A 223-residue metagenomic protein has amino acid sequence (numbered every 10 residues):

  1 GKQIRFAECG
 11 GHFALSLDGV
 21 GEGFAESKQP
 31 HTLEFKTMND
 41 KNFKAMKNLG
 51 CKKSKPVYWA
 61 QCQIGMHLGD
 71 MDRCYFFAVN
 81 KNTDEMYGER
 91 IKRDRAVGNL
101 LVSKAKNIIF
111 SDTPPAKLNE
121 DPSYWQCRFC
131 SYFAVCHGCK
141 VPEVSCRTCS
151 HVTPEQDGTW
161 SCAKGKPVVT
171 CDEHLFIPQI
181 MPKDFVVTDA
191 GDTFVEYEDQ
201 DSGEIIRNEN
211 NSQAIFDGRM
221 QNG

Functional and structural regions predicted by a protein language model:
G1-H12, D18: A short acidic/basic microdomain associated with nuclease active sites
R5, M38-D40, K81-D84: Short, solvent-exposed loop/turn segments at secondary-structure junctions
A7-E8, G23-A25, N80, D199: Acidic surface patches and DE-rich sequence motifs
G10-H12, E26-K28, K166: Glycine-centered tight beta-turn/hairpin loop motif at sheet-sheet or coil-to-beta transitions
L15-L49, G65: Conserved catalytic cores of phosphodiester-cleaving nucleases, focusing on short active-site segments
A45-W59, I64-T159, T170-N222: Metal-dependent nuclease catalytic regions and adjoining charged, substrate-binding loops involved in nucleic-acid end
C162-K164: SH3/SH3-like beta-barrel fold
